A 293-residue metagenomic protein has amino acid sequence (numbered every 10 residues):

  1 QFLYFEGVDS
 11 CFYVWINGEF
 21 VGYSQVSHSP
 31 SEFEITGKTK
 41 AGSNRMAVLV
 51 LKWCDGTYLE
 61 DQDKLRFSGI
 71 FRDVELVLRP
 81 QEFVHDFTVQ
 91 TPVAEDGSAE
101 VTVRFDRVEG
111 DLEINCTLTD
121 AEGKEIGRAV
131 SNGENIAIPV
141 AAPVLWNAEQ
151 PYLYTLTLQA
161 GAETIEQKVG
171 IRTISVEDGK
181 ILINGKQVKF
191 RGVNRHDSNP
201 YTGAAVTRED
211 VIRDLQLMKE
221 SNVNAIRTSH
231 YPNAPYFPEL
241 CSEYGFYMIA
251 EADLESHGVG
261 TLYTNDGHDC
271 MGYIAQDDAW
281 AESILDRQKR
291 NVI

Functional and structural regions predicted by a protein language model:
Q1-V84, V108, P232-P235, Y244-I249 (+1 more regions): Accessory beta-strand-rich segments of carbohydrate-active enzymes
W15-V21, A121, G161, N184-G185: Short strand-turn-strand beta-turns centered on an Asx-Gly dipeptide
V21-G22, I126, V188: Short hydrophobic beta-strand segments in globular cytosolic domains
H28-F33, T57-Y58, S175-I293: Active-site mouth of glycoside hydrolases
K40-S43, R104-E177: Extended acidic/polar, glycine-enriched regions that form or flank non-catalytic beta-rich accessory modules
K52-Y58, G161-T164, G185: Short acidic/polar inter-strand loop motif in beta-rich domains
F71-Q90, R172-Q187: Low-complexity, Pro/Ser/Thr- and charge-rich linker/hinge segments at domain boundaries
P80-E109: Surface beta-strand/loop "capping" patches
